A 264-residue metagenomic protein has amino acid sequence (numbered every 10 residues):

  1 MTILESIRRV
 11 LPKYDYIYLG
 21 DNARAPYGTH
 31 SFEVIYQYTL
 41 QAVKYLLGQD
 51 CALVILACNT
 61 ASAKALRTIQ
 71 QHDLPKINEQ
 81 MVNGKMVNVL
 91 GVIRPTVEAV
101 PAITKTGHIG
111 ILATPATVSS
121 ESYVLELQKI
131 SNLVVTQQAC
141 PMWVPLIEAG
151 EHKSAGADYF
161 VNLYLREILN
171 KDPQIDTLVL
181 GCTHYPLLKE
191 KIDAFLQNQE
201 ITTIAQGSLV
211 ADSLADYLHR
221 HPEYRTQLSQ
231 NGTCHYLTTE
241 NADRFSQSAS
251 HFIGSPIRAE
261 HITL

Functional and structural regions predicted by a protein language model:
M1-L264: Non-catalytic structural scaffold of enzyme domains
